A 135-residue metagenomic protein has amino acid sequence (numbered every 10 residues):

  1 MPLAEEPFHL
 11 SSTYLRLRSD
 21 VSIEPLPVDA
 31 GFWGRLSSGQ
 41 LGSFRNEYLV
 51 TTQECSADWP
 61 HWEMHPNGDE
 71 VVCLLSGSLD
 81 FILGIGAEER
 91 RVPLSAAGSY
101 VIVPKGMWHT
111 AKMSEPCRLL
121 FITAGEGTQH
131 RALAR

Functional and structural regions predicted by a protein language model:
M1-H61: A short, N-terminal "cap"/entry segment at the start of jelly-roll beta-barrel domains of the cupin/DSBH fold
M1-R16, T110-R135: Double-stranded beta-helix
S43, E54-D58, S76-D80, A87 (+1 more regions): Short, charged/polar surface micro-motifs in flexible loops or helix N-caps
E47, G68-V71, G98, C117: Short, surface-exposed beta-edge/turn micro-motifs
S56-V71, E88: A short beta-loop-beta micro-motif enriched in histidine and acidic residues
P66-F81, I85, I122: Short, conserved beta-strand element in jelly-roll/cupin
N67, M107, E115: A generic "binding-loop/recognition-motif" signal
I85-K105: Short acidic-glycine-tyrosine-enriched beta hairpin
